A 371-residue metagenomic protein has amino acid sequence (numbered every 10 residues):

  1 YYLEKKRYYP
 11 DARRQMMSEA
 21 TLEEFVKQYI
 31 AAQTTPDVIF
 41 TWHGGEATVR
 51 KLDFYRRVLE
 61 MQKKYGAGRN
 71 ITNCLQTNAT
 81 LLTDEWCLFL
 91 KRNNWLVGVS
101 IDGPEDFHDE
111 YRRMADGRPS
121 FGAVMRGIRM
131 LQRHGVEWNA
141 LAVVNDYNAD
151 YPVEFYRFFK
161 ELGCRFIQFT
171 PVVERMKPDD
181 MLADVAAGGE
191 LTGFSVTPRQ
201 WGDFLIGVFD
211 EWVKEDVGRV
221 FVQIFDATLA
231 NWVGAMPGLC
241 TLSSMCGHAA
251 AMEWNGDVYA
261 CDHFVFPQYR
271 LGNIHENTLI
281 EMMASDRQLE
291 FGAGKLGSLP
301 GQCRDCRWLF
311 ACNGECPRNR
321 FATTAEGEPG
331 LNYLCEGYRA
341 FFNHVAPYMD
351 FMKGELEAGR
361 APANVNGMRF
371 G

Functional and structural regions predicted by a protein language model:
Y1-S18: Canonical Radical SAM [4Fe-4S] cluster-binding loop centered on the CxxxCxxC motif and its immediate flanking residues
L22-T41, R50-A183: Radical SAM/AdoMet-radical enzyme domain recognition
E46-V49, C246, C303-D305, L309-F310: Cysteine-centered iron-sulfur cluster-binding motifs in ferredoxin-type domains/subunits of redox enzymes
M114-G122, R129, R133-T241, M245 (+2 more regions): Radical SAM enzyme [4Fe-4S]-AdoMet core and its adjacent flexible, acidic and glycine-rich loops/tails across
W254: Short, ordered coil/turn segments that flank beta-strands lining enzyme active or ligand-binding pockets
V265-G371: Flexible mid-to-C-terminal extensions adjoining Fe-S/redox cofactors in radical SAM and related proteins
